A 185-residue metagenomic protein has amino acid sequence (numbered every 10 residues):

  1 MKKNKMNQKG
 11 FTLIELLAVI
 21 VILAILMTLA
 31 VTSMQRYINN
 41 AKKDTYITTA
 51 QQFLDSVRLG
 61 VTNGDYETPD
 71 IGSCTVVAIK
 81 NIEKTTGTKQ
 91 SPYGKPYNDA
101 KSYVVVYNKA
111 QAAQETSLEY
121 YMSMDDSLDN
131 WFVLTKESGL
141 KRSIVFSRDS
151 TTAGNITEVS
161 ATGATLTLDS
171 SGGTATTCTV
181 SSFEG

Functional and structural regions predicted by a protein language model:
M1-M6: N-terminal secretory signal peptides that target proteins for export/translocation
N7-Q35: N-terminal single-pass transmembrane signal-anchor helix
V21, M27, Y46-I47, F53 (+2 more regions): Conserved short hydrophobic patches within well-ordered secondary structure
N39-E67: Membrane-proximal N-terminal amphipathic helix
D65-I156, E184-G185: Extracellular/periplasmic head regions of type IV pilus-like filament subunits
T162-G185: Short, low-complexity, Pro/Ser/Thr/Gly-rich segments in the mature regions of secreted, periplasmic
